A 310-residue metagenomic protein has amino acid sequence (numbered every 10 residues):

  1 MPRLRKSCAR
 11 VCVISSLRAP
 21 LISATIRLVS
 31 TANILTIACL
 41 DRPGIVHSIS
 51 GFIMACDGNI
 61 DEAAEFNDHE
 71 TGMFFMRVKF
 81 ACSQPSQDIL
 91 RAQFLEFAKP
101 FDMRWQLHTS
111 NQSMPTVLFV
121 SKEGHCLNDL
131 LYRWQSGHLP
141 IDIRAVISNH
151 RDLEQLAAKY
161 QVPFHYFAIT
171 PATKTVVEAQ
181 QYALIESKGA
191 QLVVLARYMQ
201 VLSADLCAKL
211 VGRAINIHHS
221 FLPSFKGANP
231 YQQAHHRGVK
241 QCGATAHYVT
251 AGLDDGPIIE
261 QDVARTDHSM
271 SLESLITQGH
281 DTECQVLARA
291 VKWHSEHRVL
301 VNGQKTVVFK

Functional and structural regions predicted by a protein language model:
P2-V13, L17-A24: Short amphipathic, helix-prone segments within low-complexity/disordered or flexible regions
L28-M114: A conserved regulatory-domain signal marking ACT and ACT-like small-molecule sensing domains and adjacent regulatory
A38, V117-F119, I147: Short hydrophobic segments within beta-strands
S110-D129: Short, low-order "capping/linker" segments at domain edges
W134-D142: A short alpha->loop->secondary-structure connector
I141-D152: Short internal beta-strands
H150, P171-V177, K188-K310: Donor/substrate-binding cores of folate-linked one-carbon enzymes
A158, V162-K188: Adenosine-nucleotide cofactor-binding segment
